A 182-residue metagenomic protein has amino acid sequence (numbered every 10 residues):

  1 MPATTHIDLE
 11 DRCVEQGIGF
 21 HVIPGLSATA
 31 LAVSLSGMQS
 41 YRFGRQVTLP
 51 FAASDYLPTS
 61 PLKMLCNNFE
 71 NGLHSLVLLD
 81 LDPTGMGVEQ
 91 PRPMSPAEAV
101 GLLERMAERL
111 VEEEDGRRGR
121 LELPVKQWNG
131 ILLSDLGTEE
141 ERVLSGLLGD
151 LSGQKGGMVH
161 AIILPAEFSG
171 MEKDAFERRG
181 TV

Functional and structural regions predicted by a protein language model:
P2-T5, E10-Q16, F20-H21, S27-V182: Beta-strand/loop-alpha-helix module characteristic of Rossmann-like adenine-cofactor folds
